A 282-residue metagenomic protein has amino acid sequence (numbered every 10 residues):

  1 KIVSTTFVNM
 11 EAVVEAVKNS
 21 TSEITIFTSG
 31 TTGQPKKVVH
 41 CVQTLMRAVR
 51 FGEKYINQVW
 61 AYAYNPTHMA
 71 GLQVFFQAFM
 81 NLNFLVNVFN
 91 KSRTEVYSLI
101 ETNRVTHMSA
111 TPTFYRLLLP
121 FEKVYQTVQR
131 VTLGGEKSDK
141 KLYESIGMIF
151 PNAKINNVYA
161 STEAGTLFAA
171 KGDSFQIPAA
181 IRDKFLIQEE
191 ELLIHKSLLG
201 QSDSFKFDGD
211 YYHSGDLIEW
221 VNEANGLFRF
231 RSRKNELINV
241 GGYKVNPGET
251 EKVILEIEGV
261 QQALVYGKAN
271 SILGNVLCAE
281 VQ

Functional and structural regions predicted by a protein language model:
K1-S20, Q34, V131: ANL superfamily adenylate-forming
K1-V8, K36-V39, N83-K91: Short beta-strand->loop structural element characteristic of the AMP-binding/adenylate-forming
N9-F27, K54-W60: Conserved pre-ATP/AMP-binding loop-to-beta segment of ANL
E23-R50: Conserved AMP-binding A3 loop
M46-V59, T67-H107: Conserved AMP-binding/adenylation subdomain of ANL enzymes
H107, L119-F175: Gly/Ser/Thr-rich phosphate-binding loop
I187-E219, N225-L227, Y243-V245: Conserved ATP/PPi-binding loop(s) of AMP-dependent carboxylate-activating enzymes
G215-Q282: AMP-binding/adenylate-forming catalytic core of the ANL superfamily
